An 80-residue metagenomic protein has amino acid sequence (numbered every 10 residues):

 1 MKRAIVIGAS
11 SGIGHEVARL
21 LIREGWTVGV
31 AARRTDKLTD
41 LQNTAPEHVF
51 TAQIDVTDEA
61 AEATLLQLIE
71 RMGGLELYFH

Functional and structural regions predicted by a protein language model:
I7, L75-H80: Rossmann-fold scaffold of SDR-type NAD(P)-dependent oxidoreductases
S10-S11: Conserved glycine-rich cofactor-binding loop
G14-H15: N-terminal Rossmann-fold NAD(P) dinucleotide-binding loop
L21: Aromatic pocket-lining residues of Rossmann-like dinucleotide-binding sites
E24-T39: Conserved glycine-rich Rossmann-like NAD(P)H-binding loop of the short-chain dehydrogenase/reductase
L38, A61-L66: A conserved hydrophobic alpha-helix of the Rossmann-fold in NAD(P)-dependent oxidoreductases
A45-A60: Rossmann-fold cofactor-recognition segment
L68-G74: Glycine-rich phosphate-binding loop signature in dinucleotide/nucleotide-binding domains
